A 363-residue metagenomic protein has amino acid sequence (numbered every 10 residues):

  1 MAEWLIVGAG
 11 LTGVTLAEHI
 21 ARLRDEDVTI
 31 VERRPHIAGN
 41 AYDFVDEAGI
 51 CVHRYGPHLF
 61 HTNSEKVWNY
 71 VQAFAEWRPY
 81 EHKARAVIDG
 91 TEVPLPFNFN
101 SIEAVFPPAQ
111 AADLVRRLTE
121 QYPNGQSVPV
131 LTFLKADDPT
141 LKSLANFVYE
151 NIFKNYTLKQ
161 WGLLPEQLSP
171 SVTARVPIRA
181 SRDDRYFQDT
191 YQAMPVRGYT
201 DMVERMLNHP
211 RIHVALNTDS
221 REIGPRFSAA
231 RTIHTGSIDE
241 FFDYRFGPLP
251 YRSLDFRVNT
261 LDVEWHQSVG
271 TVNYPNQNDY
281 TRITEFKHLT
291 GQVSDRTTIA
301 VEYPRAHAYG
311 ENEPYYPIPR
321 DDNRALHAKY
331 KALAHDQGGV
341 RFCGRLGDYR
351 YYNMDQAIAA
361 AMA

Functional and structural regions predicted by a protein language model:
A2-I30: N-terminal Rossmann-like FAD-binding beta1-loop-alpha1 element of flavoenzymes
L5-V7, V31, F227-D239: Short hydrophobic core segments
A21-E47: Glycine-rich FAD pyrophosphate-binding loop
V28, I212-L216, V340: Generic structural signal for residues in well-ordered beta-strands
A38-N40, I88-D89, P94-P96, Q160-W161 (+7 more regions): Short catalytic/ligand-binding loop motif for oxyanion handling, primarily in non-cytosolic enzymes, centered on
A48-Y122: Dinucleotide-binding Rossmann-like beta1-alpha1 core, especially the glycine-rich loop that anchors the ADP
D89-V93, F99-A230: Active-site/ligand-binding neighborhood in enzyme catalytic cores
A230, E240-A363: C-terminal segments that line or cap access tunnels to active or ligand-binding sites in enzymes and enzyme-associated
